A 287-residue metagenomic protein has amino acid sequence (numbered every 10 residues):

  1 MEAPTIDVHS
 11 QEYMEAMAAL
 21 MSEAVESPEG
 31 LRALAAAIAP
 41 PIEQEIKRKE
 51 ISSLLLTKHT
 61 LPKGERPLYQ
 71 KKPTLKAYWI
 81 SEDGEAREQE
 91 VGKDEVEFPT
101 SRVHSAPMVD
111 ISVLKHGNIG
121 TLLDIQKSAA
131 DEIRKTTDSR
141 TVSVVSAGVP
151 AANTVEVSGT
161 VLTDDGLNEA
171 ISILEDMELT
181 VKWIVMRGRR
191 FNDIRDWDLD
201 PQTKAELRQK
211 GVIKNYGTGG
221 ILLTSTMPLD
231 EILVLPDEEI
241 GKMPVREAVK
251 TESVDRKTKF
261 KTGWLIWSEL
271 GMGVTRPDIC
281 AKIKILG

Functional and structural regions predicted by a protein language model:
M1-E45: Intrinsically disordered, low-complexity terminal tails
E2-D7, Q11, A18-S22, D198-G287: Sequence/fold signature of self-assembling virion shell proteins
R32-V103: Assembly/oligomerization interface modules of large self-assembling protein complexes
I51, D138-V142, L179-T180, G273: Intrinsically disordered or highly flexible coil/loop and linker segments, enriched in small and charged/polar residues
Y78, G117, D193-R195, V274-T275: Short helix/loop capping segments that flank catalytic or ligand/cofactor-binding pockets
H104-M177, I285-G287: Alpha-helical scaffold segments that mediate packing/assembly in large oligomeric complexes
S105, L179-K182, F260-T262: Structural beta-strand/beta-sheet cores of well-ordered domains, especially the beta-sheet scaffolds that support
A147-G217: Extended, solvent-exposed, turn-rich assembly/linker loops in the middle of proteins
